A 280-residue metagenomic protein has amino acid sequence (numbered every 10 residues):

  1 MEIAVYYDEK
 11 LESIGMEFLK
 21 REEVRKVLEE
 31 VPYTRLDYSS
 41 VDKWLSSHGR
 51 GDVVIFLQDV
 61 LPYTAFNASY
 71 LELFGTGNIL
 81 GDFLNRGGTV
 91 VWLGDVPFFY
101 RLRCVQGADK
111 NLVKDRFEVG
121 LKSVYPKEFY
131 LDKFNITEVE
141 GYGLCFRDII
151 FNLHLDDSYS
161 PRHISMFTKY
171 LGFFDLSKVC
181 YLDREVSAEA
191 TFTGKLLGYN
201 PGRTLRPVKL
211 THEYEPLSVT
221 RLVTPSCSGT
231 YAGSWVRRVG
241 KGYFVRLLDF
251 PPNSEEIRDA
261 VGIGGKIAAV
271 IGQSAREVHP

Functional and structural regions predicted by a protein language model:
E2-D8, E12-L112: Helical hinge/lid and interdomain linker segments adjacent to catalytic or ligand-binding clefts that mediate domain
I3-V5, L11, I55, T89 (+2 more regions): Extracellular ligand-binding/catalytic regions of CAZymes and related secreted enzymes and adhesion modules
Y7-E9, S39, G94, E140 (+4 more regions): Residues at the C-termini of beta-strands that transition into short coil/loop
E29-V31, H212-V219, V239-F244: A short helix-to-beta-strand connector/capping loop
L61-L197, V223-C227: A glycine-rich, often tryptophan-bearing local segment used as a flexible ligand/cofactor-contacting loop or short
D82-F83, T211, W235-R238: A general structural signal for short secondary-structure junctions and capping/turn motifs
L196-L217: Short, basic/low-complexity N-terminal boundary segments at the transition from targeting/disordered tails
T211-Y231: Short, Gly/Ser/Thr-enriched beta-strand-loop segments that form substrate-interacting elements of hydrolase/peptidase
